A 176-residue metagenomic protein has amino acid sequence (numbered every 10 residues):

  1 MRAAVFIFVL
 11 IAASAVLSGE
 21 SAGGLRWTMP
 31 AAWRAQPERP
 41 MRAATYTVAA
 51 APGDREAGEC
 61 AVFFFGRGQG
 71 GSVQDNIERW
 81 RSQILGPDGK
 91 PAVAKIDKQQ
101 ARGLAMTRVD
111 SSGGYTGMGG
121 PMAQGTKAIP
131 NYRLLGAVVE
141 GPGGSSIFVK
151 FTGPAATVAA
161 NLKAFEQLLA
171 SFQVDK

Functional and structural regions predicted by a protein language model:
A4-A15: Bacterial N-terminal signal peptides
L17-R26: Cleaved targeting-peptide boundary
G24, R67-D75, I129, A155 (+1 more regions): Soluble non-cytosolic domains of exported or imported proteins
T28-P87, D97: Secretory pathway targeting signatures of secreted, lumenal, and periplasmic proteins
A31, M41-T45, I77-E140: Signature of long, low-cysteine stretches enriched in small and polar/charged residues
W33, P142-K176: Surface-exposed amphipathic alpha-helical segments
E38, F65-R67, S112-T116, G143 (+1 more regions): Solvent-exposed coil/turn segments that connect beta secondary-structure elements in extracytoplasmic/periplasmic
